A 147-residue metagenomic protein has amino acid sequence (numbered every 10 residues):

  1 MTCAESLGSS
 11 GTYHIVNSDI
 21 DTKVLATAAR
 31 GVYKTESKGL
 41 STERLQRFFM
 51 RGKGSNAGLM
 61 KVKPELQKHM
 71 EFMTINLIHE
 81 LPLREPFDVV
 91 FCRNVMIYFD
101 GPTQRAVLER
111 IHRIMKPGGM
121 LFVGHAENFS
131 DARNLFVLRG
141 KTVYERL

Functional and structural regions predicted by a protein language model:
M1-S9: Conserved SAM-binding loop of SAM-dependent methyltransferases across substrates and taxa, primarily the Class I
T2-C3, V32-K34, V107-E109, R139-G140: Glycine-rich, phosphate-binding/catalytic loops in enzymes
S9-S10, P117: Short, well-ordered coil loops that connect the C-terminus of an alpha-helix to the N-terminus of a beta-strand
S10-F91, V95-F99, T103, N128-S130: Extended basic-aromatic, gly/pro-enriched interface segments that bind polyanionic ligands
L59-L66, G119, L138-V143: A general structural signal for short secondary-structure boundary/capping elements
V89, F129-L147: Core SAM-dependent methyltransferase catalytic element
R105-P117: A short glycine-rich, Lys/Arg-flanked "PGG" loop and its adjoining helix->strand segment in the class I
P117-H125: Conserved beta-strand signature within the Rossmann-like core of class I S-adenosyl-L-methionine
